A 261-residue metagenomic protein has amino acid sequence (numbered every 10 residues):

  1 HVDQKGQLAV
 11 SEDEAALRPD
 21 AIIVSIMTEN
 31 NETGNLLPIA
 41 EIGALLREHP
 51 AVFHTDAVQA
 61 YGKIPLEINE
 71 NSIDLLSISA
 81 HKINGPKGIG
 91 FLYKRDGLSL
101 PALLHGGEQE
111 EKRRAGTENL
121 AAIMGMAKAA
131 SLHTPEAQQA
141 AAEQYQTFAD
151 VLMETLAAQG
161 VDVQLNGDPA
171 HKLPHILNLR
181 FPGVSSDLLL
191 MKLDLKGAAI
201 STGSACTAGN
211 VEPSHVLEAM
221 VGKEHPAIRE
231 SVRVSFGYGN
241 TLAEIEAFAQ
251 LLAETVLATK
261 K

Functional and structural regions predicted by a protein language model:
H1-K261: Pyridoxal 5′-phosphate
